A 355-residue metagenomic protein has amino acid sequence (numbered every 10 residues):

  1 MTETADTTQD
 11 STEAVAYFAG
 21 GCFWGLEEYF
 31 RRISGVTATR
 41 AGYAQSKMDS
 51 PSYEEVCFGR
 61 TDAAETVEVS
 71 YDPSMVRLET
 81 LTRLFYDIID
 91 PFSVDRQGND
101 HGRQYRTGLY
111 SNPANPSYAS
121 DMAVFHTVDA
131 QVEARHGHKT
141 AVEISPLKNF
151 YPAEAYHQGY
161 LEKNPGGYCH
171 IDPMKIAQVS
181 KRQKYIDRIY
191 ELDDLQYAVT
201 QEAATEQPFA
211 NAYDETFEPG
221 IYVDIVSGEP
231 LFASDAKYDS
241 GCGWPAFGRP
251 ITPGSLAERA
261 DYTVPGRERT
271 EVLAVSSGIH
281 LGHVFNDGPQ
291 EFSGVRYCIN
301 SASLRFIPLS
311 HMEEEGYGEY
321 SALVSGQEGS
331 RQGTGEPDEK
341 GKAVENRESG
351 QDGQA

Functional and structural regions predicted by a protein language model:
M1-A355: Flexible coil/turn and secondary-structure edge motifs
